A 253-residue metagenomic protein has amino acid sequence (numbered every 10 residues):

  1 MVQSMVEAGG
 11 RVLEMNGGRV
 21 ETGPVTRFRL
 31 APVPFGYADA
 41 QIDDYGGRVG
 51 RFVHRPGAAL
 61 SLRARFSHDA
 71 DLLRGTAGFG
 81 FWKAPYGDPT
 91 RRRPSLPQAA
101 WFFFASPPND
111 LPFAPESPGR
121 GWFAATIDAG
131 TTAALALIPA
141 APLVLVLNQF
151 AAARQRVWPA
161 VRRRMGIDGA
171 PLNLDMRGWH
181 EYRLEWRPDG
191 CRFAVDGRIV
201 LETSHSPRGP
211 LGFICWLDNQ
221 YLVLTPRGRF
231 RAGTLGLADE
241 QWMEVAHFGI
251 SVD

Functional and structural regions predicted by a protein language model:
V2-R27: Extracellular glycan-recognition surfaces and repeat-rich motifs
T26-Q155: Secretory/extracellular carbohydrate-interaction modules and structurally similar beta-sandwich "look-alikes"
G46-V53, I167-N173, E202, G233: Beta-strand-rich interaction surfaces with strong enrichment in secreted/lumenal proteins
R55, D175-R177, S206: Surface-exposed coil/turn segments at beta-strand junctions on protein surfaces, enriched
A59-S61, D69-D71, R208-D253: Ligand-recognition surfaces built from glycine- and aromatic
L62, G178-W186, C191-F193: Short tryptophan-centered beta-strand motifs in secreted/extracellular beta-sheet-rich domains of glycan-recognition
R120-L135, R156-E181: Short, aromatic/His-centered strand-loop micro-motif at the edge of beta-sheets
A194-I199: Short strand-turn-strand beta-turns centered on an Asx-Gly dipeptide
